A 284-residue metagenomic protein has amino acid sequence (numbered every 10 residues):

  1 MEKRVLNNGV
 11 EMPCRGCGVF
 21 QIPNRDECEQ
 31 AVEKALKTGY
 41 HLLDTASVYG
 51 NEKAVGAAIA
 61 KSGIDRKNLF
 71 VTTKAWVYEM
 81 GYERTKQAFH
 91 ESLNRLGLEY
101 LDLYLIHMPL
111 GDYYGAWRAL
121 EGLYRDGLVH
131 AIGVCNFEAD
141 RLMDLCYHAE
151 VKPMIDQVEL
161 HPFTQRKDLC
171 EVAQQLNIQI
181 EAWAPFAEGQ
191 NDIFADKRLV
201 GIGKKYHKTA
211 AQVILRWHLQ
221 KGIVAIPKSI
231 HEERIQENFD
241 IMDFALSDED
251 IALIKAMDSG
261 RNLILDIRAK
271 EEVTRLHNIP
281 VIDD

Functional and structural regions predicted by a protein language model:
M1-L69, F186, V281-D284: N-terminal binding-site loop/beta-alpha segment at the start of enzyme catalytic domains that lines or forms
M1-R4, K53, A57-I59, F89-E91 (+2 more regions): Alpha-helical scaffolding within the catalytic cores of extracellular/periplasmic polymer-degrading hydrolases
N7, T85-L105, G122-D126: CE4/NodB-like, metal-dependent polysaccharide N-deacetylase domain that modifies extracellular/periplasmic N-acetylated
I22-D26, T45-A54, Y78-E83, P109-Y114 (+2 more regions): Acidic-and-aromatic substrate-binding clefts and catalytic sites of carbohydrate-active enzymes
P23-A35, G81-L96, G115, D140-L142 (+1 more regions): Short, acidic/polar
Y40, L98-L101, V129, P153: A structural motif
R66-E79, D102-P109, N136: A short, structured active-site edge motif that brings together acidic residues
M108-D284: Beta/alpha (TIM)-barrel catalytic core signal, keyed to glycine-rich beta->alpha loops juxtaposed to Asp/Glu that bind
